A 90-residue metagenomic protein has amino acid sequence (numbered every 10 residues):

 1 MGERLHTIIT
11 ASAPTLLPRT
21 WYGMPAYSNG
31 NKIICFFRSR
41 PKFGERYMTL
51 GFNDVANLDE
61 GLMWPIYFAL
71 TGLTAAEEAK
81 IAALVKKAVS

Functional and structural regions predicted by a protein language model:
M1-S90: Charge-dense, helix-prone N-terminal extensions
